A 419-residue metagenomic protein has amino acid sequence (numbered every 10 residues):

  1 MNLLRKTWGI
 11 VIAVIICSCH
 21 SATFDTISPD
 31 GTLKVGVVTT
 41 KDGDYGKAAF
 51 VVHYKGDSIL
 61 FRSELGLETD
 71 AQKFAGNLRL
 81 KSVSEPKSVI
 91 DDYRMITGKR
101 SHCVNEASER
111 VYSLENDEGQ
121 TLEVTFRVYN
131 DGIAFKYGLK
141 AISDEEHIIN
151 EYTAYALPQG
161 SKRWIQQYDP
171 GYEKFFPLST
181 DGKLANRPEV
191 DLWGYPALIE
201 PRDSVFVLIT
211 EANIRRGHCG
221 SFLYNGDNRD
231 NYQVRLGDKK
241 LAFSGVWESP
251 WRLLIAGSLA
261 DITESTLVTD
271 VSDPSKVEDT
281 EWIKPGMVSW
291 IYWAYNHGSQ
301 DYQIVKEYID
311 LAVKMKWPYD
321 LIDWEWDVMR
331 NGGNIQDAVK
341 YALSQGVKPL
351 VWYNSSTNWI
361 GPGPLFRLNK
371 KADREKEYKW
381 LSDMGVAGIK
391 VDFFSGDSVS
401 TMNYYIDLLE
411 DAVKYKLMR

Functional and structural regions predicted by a protein language model:
M1-D25: Bacterial Sec-dependent N-terminal signal peptides
A13, K314, W380-D383: Alpha-helix termination/capping residues and helix-transition junctions
T23-V268, S275: N-terminal accessory beta-strand-rich subdomains and adjacent acidic, glycine-rich linkers that precede catalytic cores
E123-V124, K239-A242, Y308-I309, A338 (+2 more regions): Generic recognition of flexible, low-complexity loop/linker segments
T125, G245, E281, H297-Q300 (+3 more regions): Catalytic cores of large soluble enzymes that bind and process phosphate-bearing ligands
Y137, A312, D392: Conserved, mostly hydrophobic/aromatic
S244-Y319: An acidic-aromatic substrate-binding cleft motif
D323-R419: Aromatic- and carboxylate-enriched substrate-binding clefts and catalytic-loop regions of carbohydrate-active enzymes
